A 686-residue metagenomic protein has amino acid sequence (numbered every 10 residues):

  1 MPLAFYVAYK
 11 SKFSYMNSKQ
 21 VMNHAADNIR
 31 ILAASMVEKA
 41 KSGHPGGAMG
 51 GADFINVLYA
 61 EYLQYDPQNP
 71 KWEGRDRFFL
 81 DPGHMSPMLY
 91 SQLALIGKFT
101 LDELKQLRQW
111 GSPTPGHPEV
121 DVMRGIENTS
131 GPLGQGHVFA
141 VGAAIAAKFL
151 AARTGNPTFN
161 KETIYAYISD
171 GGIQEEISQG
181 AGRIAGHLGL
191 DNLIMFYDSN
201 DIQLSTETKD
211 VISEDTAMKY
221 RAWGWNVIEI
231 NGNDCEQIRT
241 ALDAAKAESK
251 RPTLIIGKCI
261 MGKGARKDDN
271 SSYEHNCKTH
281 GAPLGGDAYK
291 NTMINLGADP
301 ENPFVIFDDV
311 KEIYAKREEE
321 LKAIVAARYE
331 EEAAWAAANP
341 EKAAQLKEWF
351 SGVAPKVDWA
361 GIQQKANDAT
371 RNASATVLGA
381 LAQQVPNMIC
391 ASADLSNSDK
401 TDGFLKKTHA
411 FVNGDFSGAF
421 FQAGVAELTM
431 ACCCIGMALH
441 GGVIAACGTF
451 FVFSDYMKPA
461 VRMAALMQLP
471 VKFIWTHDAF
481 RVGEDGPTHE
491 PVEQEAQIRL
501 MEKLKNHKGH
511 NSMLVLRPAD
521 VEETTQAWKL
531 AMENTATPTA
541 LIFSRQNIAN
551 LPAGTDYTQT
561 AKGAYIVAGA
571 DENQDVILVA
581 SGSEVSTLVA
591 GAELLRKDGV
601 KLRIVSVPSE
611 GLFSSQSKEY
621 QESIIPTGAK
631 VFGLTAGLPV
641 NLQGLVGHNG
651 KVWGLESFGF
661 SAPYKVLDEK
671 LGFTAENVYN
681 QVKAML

Functional and structural regions predicted by a protein language model:
A4, A8, K12-M49, I168 (+10 more regions): Conserved acidic/glycine
F13-T163, E312, K316-T539, N547-A549 (+3 more regions): Thiamine diphosphate
Q109-D121, F139, I145, F149-R153 (+5 more regions): Thiamine diphosphate
E175, I238-R239, S398-K400, M430 (+4 more regions): Short, well-ordered alpha-helical microsegments
